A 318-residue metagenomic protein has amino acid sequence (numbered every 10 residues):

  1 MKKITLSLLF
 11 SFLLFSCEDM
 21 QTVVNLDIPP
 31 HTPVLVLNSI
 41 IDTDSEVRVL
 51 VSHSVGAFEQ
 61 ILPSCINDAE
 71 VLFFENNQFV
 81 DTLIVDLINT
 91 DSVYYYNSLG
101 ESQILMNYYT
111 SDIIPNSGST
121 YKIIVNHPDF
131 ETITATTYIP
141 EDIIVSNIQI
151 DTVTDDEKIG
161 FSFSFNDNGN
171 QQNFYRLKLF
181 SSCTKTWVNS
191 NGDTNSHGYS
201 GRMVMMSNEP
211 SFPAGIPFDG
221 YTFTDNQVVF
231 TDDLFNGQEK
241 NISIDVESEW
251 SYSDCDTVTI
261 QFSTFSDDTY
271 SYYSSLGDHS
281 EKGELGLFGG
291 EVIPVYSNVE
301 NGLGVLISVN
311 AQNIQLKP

Functional and structural regions predicted by a protein language model:
M1-C17: Sec-dependent bacterial lipoprotein signal peptides
E18-P318: A sequence/structural signal for flexible, mid-protein segments enriched in small/helix-disrupting residues
